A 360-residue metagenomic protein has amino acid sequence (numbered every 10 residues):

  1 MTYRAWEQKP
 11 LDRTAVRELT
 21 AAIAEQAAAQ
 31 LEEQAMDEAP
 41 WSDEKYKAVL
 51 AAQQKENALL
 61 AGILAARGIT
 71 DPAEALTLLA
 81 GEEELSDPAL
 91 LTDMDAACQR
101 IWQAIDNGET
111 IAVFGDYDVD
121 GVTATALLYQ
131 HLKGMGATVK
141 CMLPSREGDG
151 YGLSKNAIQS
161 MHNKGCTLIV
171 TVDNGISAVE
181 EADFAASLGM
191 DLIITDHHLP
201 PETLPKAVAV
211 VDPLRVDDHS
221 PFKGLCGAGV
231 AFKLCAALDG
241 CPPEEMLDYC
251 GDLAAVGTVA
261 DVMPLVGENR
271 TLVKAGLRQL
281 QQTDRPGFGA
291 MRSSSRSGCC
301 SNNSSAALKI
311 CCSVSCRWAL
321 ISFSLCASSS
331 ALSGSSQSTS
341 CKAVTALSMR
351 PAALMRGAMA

Functional and structural regions predicted by a protein language model:
M1-S295: Replace "Mg2+/Mn2+-dependent" with "divalent metal-dependent
C299-C300, C311-C312, C316, C326 (+1 more regions): Cysteine-centered motifs
C299-S304, T345: Compositionally biased low-complexity segments, especially N-terminal hydrophobic helices that form the hydrophobic
N302-A306, L325-A327, T339, M355: Residues at flexible loop/coil and secondary-structure boundary positions
S313-V314, L320-I321, L332, A353-R356 (+1 more regions): Periodic, rod-like helical contexts
S335-M359: Compositionally biased, low-complexity peptide segments typical of secreted/host-interacting small proteins
